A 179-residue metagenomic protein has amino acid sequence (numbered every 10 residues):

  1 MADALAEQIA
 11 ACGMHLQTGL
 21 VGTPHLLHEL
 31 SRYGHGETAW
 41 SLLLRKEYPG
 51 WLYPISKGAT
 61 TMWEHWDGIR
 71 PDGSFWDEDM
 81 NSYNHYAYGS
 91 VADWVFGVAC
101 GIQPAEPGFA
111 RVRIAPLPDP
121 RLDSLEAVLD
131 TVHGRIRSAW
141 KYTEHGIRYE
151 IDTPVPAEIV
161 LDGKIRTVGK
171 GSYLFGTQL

Functional and structural regions predicted by a protein language model:
M1-A2, W66: Active-site-adjacent bridging/hinge elements
A2-A6, L42-L43: Inward-facing hydrophobic residues that define packing positions of alpha-helical scaffold repeats
A6-I9, T61-W63: Short, functional N-terminal and low-complexity linear motifs
E7-T23, S74-H85: Solvent-exposed loop and edge beta-strand segments that line ligand/cofactor-binding and catalytic clefts
G19-S31, Y88-G97: Well-ordered alpha-helical segments within folded domains of soluble proteins
E37-L179: Non-catalytic C-terminal accessory modules of carbohydrate-active enzymes
